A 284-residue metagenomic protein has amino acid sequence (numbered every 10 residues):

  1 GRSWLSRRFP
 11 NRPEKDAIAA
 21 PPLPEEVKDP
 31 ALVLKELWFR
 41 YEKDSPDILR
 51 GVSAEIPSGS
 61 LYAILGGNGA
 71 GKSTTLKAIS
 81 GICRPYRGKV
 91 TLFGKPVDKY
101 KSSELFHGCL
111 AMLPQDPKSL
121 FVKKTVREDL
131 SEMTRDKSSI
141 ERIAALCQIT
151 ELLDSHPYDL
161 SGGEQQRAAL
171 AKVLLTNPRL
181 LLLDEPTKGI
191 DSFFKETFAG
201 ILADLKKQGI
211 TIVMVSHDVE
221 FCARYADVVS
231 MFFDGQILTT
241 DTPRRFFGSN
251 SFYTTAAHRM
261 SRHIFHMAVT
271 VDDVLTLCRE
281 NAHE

Functional and structural regions predicted by a protein language model:
G1-P30, Y253-E284: ABC ATPase nucleotide-binding domains
S80: Helix-to-loop junction immediately C-terminal to a conserved catalytic motif
K137-L153: Conserved ABC ATPase "signature" region
H156-L160, E164: Conserved ABC ATPase signature
L181-D184: Catalytic Walker B motif of ABC-type/P-loop ATPase nucleotide-binding domains
S216-H217: H-loop/switch region of ABC-family ATPase nucleotide-binding domains
Q236-M260: Conserved beta-strand-loop-alpha-helix hinge in the C-terminal portion of ABC ATPase nucleotide-binding domains
